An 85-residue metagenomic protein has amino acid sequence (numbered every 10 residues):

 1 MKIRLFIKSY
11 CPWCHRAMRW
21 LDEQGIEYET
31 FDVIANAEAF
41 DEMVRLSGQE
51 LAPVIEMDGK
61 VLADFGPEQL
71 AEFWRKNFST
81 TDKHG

Functional and structural regions predicted by a protein language model:
M1-Q24: Local sequence-structure signature of Cys/Sec-based thiol-disulfide redox active-site neighborhoods
K8, G48, P67: ATP/adenylate-binding site constellation spanning eukaryotic-like Ser/Thr protein kinases, ABC-transporter
P12, E38, Q69: Short alpha-helical
E27-F40, E50: Thiol-based oxidoreductase modules, predominantly thioredoxin-like and allied folds used for disulfide exchange
S47-I55: Structural micro-motif
M57-S79: Non-catalytic, surface beta->alpha helical segment in thiol-disulfide oxidoreductase systems
T81-G85: Short, low-complexity, charge-dense intrinsically disordered segments
